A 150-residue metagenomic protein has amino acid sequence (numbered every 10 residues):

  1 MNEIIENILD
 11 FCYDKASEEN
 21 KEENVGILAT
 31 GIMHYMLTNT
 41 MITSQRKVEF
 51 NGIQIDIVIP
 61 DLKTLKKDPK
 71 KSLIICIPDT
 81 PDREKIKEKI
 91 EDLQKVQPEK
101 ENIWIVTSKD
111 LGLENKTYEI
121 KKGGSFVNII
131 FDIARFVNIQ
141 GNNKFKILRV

Functional and structural regions predicted by a protein language model:
M1-L28: Interdomain/boundary linker segments immediately adjacent to catalytic/signaling cores
K21, S44-R46, V58-T64, I90-L93: Short secondary-structure capping micro-motifs at structural edges
Y35-D56: A short acidic/basic microdomain associated with nuclease active sites
F50-G52, K63-L65, P81: Residues that cap or initiate secondary-structure elements
Q54-V58, N115-K116: Short, solvent-exposed polar/charged micro-motifs at secondary-structure junctions
P60-I74: Active-site beta-strand-loop-beta-strand hairpin of nuclease catalytic cores that positions key catalytic residues
K70, C76-V150: Charged, structured surface patches that assemble and position nucleic-acid processing machinery
